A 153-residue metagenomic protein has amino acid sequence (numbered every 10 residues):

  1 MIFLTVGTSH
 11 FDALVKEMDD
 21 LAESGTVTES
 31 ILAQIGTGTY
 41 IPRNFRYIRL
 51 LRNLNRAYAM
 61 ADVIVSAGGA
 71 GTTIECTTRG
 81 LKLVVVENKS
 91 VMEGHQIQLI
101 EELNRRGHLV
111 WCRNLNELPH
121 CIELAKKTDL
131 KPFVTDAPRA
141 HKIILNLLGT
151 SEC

Functional and structural regions predicted by a protein language model:
M1-M60: Donor-nucleotide binding loops and adjacent catalytic segments primarily of GT-B fold Leloir glycosyltransferases
L14-K16, Q96-I97, L115: Conserved strand-to-helix beginnings and helix N-cap segments that scaffold or border functional pockets
R46-L50, L109-E117: Short acidic-hydrophobic, aromatic-tinged amphipathic segments that line or gate anion-handling sites
R52-R56, G71, E117: Short acidic active-site motifs
A57-E93: A donor-sugar binding/catalytic signature common to diverse glycosyltransferases and related nucleotide-sugar
N88-W111: Active-site-proximal loop->helix
L124-C153: C-terminal amphipathic helix plus adjacent low-complexity, charged tail appended to glycosyltransferase catalytic
